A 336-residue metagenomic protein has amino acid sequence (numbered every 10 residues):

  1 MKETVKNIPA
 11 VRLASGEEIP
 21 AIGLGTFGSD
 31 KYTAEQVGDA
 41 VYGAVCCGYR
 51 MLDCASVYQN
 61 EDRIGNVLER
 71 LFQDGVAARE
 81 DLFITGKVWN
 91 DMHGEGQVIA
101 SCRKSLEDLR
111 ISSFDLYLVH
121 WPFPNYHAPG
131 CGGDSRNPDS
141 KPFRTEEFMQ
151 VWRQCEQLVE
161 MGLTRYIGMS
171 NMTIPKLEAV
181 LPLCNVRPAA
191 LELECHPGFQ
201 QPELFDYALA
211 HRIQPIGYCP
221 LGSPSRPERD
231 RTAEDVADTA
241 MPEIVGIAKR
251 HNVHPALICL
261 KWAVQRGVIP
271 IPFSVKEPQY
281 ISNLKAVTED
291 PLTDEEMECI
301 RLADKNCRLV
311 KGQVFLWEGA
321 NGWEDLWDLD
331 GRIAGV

Functional and structural regions predicted by a protein language model:
M1-L82, G96-I99, Q154, L221-P224 (+1 more regions): N-terminal binding-site loop/beta-alpha segment at the start of enzyme catalytic domains that lines or forms
L13-A14, G65-R79, L106-I111, L181-C184 (+1 more regions): Acidic (Asp/Glu)-rich catalytic clusters
E17, C47, E80, L109-S112 (+3 more regions): Structured loop/turn residues at beta-strand edges in well-structured enzyme cores
A21, A78-L82, S112-L116, R165-Y166 (+2 more regions): Short acidic capping loops at alpha-helix termini that bridge into adjacent secondary structure
R50-Y58, T85, R165-G168, A190-L193: Short catalytic-loop micro-motif centered on adjacent basic/acidic residues
A78-M92, L116-P122, E194-C195: A short, structured active-site edge motif that brings together acidic residues
N90, P122-V336: Beta/alpha (TIM)-barrel catalytic core signal, keyed to glycine-rich beta->alpha loops juxtaposed to Asp/Glu that bind
V98-V119, Q157-M161: CE4/NodB-like, metal-dependent polysaccharide N-deacetylase domain that modifies extracellular/periplasmic N-acetylated
